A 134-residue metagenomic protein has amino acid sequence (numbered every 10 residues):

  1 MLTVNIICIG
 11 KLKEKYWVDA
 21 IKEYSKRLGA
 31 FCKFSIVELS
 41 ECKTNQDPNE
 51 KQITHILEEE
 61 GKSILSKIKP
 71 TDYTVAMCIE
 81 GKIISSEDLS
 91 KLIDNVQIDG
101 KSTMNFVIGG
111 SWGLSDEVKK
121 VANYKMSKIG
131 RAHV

Functional and structural regions predicted by a protein language model:
M1-L28: N-terminal beta1-alpha1 ligand-phosphate binding loop
T3, S102-V107: Loop/turn-to-beta-strand initiation segments
I7, S35-V37, M126: General small-molecule cofactor/ligand-binding pocket signal
C32, V121-A122: Short, structured coil segments at secondary-structure junctions
S40-S102: S-adenosyl-L-methionine/SAH cofactor-binding core of RNA-modifying enzymes
I108-W112: Long, charge-patterned amphipathic alpha-helical coiled-coil/hairpin "stalk" segments used as oligomerization
G113-E117: Short, glycine/polar-rich helix-capping loops at beta-to-alpha or helix-loop-helix junctions that flank or form
A132-V134: Conserved small/polar residues in nucleotide/adenosyl-binding loops
